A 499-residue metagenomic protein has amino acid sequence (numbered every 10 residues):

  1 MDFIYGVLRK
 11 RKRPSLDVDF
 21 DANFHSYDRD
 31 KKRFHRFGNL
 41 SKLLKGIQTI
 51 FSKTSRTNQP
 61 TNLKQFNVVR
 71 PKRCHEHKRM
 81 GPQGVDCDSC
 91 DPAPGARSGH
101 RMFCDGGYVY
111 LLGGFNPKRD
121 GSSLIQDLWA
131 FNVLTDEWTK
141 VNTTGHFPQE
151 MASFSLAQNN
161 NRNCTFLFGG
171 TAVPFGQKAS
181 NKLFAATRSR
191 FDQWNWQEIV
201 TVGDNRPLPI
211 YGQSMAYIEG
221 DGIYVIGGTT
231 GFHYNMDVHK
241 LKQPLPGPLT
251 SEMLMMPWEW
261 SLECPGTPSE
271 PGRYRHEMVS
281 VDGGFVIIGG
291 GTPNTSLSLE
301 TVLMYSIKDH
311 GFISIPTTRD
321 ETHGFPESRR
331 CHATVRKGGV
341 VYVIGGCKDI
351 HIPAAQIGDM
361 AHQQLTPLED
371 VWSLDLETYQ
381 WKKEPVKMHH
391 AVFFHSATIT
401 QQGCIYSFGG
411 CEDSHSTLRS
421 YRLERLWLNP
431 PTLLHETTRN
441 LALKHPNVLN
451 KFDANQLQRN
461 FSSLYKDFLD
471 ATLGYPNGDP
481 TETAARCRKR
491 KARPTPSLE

Functional and structural regions predicted by a protein language model:
D2-D21, H25-T54, N58-H75, G81-Q83 (+2 more regions): Cullin-RING E3 adaptor/co-adaptor recruitment helices
F37, D91, D105-G121, T143 (+8 more regions): Glycine-centered tight turns/hairpins at beta-strand boundaries that repeat across beta-rich repeat domains
D86-P92, V141-H146, I199-N205, S261-P268 (+2 more regions): Short loop/turn motifs that cap or connect beta-strands within the blades of beta-propeller-type repeat domains
A96-M102, E150-A157, P209-M215, G272-M278 (+2 more regions): Beta-propeller and closely related beta-sheet repeat lectin domains
L124-D136, A179-Q193, M236-M253, L299-G311 (+2 more regions): Beta-propeller blade signature
E137-S155: Blade-loop segments of beta-propeller domains
P174-Q177, L183-D282, I287, G291-S296: Solenoidal tandem-repeat scaffolds enriched in leucines and small polar residues
S314-C331, E377-Q401: Conserved blade-ending motifs and adjacent loop-strand segments that build the rim/top face of beta-propeller domains
